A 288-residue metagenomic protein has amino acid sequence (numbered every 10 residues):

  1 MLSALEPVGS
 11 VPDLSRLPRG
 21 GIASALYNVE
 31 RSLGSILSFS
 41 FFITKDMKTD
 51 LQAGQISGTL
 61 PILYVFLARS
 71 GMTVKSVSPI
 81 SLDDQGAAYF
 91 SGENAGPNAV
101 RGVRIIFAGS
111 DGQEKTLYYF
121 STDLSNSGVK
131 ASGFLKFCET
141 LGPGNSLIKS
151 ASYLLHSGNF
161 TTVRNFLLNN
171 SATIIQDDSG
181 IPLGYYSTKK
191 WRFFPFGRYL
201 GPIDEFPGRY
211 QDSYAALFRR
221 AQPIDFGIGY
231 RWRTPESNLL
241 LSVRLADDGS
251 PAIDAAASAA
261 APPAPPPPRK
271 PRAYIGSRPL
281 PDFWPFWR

Functional and structural regions predicted by a protein language model:
M1-A4, S10-R16, F39-P61: Short, thiol/selenol-centered motifs that function as redox-active sites or metal-ligating centers
M1-L33, K115-R288: Non-globular targeting/processing and membrane-anchoring segments
S35-F39, Q113: Loop/turn elements at helix/coil->beta-strand transitions in domains of secreted/extracellular proteins
I36, R69-K75, N98-V100: A broad structural signal for short, well-ordered beta-strand segments within beta-sheet-rich domains
T49-Q52, S76-D123: Short aromatic loop motif centered on NTY/YTY
I56-P79: Short, hydrophobic/π-rich interface segment
